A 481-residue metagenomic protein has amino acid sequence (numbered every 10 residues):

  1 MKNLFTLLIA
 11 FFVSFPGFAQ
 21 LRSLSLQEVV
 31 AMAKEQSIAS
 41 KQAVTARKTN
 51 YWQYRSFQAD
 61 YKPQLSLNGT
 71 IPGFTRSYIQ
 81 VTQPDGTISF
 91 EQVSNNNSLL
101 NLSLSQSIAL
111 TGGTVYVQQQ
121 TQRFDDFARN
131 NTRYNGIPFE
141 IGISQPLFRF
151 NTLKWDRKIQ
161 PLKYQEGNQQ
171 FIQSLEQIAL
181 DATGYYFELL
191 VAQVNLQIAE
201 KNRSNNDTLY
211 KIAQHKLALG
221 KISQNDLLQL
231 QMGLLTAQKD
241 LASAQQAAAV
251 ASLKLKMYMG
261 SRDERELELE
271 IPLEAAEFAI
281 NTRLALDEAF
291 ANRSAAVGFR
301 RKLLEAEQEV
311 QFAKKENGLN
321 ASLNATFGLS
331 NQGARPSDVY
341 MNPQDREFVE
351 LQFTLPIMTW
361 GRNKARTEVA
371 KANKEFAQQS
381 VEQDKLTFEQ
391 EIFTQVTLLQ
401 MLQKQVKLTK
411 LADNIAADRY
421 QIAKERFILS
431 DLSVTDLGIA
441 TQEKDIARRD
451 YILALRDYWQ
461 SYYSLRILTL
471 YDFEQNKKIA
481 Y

Functional and structural regions predicted by a protein language model:
M1-L26: Bacterial Sec-dependent N-terminal signal peptides
V30-K34, G86-S89, D226-L227, S261-N324 (+2 more regions): Amphipathic alpha-helical coiled-coil scaffold segments and their short linker/junction regions
A31-K41, K48-P63, L99-R133, I141-I159 (+6 more regions): A glycine-/polar-enriched beta->alpha junction
Q42-F57, S174, I178-A199, H215 (+6 more regions): Amphipathic alpha-helical coiled-coil segments
S66, G73-T75, T82, D263 (+2 more regions): Acidic, low-complexity, intrinsically disordered peripheral segments
G69-I141, L269-N281, Q311, N324-L355 (+1 more regions): Small/polar, glycine/serine/threonine/aspartate-rich low-complexity segments that form flexible
K158-Y164, N168-E288, L398, L402 (+2 more regions): Periplasmic alpha-helical coiled-coil/stalk elements that build and connect Gram-negative outer-membrane
